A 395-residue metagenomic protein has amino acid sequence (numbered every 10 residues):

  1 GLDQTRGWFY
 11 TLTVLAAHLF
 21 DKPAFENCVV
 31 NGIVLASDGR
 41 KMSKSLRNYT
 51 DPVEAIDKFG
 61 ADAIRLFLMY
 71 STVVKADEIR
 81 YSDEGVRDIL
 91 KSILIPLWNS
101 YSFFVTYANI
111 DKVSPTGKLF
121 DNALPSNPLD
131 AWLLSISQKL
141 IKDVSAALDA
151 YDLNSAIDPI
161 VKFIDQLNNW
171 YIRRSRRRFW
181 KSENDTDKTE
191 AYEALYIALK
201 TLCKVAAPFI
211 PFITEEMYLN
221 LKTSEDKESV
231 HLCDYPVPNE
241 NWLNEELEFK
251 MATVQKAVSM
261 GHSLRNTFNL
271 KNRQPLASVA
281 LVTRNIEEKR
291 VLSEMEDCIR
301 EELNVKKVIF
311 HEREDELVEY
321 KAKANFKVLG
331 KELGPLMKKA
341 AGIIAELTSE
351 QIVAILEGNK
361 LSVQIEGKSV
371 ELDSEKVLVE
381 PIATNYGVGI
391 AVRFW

Functional and structural regions predicted by a protein language model:
G1-W8: N-terminal catalytic cores of NTP/NDP-binding nucleotidyl/phosphoryl-transfer enzymes
T11-H18: Short Ser/Thr-interspersed hydrophobic loop/turn segments at strand-loop and sheet-helix junctions that line or gate
L19-D57, A61, R80-Y81, G85-W395: Feature 926 captures the class I aminoacyl-tRNA synthetase adenylation module centered on the KMSKS loop
F67-Y70: Structured mid-domain segments that build the active-site/substrate or prosthetic-cofactor binding neighborhood
V74-A76: Transmembrane helix-loop junctions at the membrane interface of multipass transporters and ion channels
